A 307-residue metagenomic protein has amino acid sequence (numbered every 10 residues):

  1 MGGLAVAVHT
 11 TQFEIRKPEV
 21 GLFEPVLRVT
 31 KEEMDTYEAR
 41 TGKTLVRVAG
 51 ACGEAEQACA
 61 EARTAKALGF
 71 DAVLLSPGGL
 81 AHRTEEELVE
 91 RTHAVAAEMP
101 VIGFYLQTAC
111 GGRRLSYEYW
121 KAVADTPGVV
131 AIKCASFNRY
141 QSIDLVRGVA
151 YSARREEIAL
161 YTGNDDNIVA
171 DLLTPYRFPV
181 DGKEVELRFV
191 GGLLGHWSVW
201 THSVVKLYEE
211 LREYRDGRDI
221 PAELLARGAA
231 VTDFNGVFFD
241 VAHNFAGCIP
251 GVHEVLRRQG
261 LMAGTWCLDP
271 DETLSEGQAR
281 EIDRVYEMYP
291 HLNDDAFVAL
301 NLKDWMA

Functional and structural regions predicted by a protein language model:
M1-E118, D295-M306: Active-site beta->alpha loop and helix N-cap motifs at the rims of alpha/beta catalytic domains
P25, V29, E223-F234, E281-R284: A non-catalytic, amphipathic alpha-helix used as a structural packing/dimerization or gating element in enzyme scaffolds
M34-T41, Y151-I158, R215, A263 (+1 more regions): Structural alpha-beta junctions
Q57-A60, D144, D171-L172, G277: Short, solvent-exposed polar/charged micro-motifs at secondary-structure junctions
R63, K206, E254: Surface-exposed charge patches
A94-A97, Q107-C248: Catalytic alpha/beta core domains of metabolic enzymes, predominantly
D233-A307: C-terminal extensions of enzymes
